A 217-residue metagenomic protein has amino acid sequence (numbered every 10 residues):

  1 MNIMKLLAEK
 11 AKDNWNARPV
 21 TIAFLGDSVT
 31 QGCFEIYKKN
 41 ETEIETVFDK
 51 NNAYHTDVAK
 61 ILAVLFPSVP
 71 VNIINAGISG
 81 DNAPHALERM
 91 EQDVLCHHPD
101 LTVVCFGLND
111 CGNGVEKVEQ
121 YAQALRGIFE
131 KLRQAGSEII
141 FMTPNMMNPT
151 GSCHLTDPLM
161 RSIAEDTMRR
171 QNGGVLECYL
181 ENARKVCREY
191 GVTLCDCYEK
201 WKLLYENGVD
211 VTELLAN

Functional and structural regions predicted by a protein language model:
N2-A76, R89-H98: Serine-esterase "nucleophile elbow" of acetyl-processing enzymes
S28-V29, K38, T42, T46 (+4 more regions): Cell-envelope and extracellular/periplasmic
I36-Y37, H85, G114-V118, Q171: Short, solvent-exposed loop/turn segments at secondary-structure boundaries
V69, Q92-D100, L108-C111, K131-R133 (+1 more regions): Extracellular glycan-modifying ectodomains
G80-E88: Structural motif
K117-R126, Y179: Charged helix-capping and loop-helix junction motifs
Q134-E138, V192: A short helix->loop->beta-strand "cap" motif at the edges of active sites that frequently abuts
M146-N217: Catalytic His-Asp segment of secreted/periplasmic serine-dependent ester chemistry enzymes
